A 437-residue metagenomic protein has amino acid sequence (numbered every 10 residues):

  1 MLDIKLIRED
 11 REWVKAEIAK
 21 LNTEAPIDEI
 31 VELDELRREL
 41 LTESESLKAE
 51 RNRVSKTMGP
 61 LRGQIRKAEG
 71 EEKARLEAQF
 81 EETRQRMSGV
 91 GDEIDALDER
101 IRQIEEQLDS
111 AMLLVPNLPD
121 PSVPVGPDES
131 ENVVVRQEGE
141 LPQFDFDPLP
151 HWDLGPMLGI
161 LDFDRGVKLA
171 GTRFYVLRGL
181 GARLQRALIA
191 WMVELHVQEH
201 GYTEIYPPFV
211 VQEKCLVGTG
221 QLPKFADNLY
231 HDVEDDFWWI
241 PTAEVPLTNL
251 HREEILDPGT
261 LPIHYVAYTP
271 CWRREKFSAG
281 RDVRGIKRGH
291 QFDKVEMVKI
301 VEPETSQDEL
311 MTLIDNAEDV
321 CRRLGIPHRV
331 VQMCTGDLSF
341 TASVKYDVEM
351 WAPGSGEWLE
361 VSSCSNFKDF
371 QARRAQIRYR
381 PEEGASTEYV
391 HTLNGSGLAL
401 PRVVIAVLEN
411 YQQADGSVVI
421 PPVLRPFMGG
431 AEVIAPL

Functional and structural regions predicted by a protein language model:
M1-P142: N-terminal alpha-helical targeting/anchoring segments
R136-L437: TRNA-recognition modules of translation machinery and tRNA-sensing kinases, especially anticodon-binding
